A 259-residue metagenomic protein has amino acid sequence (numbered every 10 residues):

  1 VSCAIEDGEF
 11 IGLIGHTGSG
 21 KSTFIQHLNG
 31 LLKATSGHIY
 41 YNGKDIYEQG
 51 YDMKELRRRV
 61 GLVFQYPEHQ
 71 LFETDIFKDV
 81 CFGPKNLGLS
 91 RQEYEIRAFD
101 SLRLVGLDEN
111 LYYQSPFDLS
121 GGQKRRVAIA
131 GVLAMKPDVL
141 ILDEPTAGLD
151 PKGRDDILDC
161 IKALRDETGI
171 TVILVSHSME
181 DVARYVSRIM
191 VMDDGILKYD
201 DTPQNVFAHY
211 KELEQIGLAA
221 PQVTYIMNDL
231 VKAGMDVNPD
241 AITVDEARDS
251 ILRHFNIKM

Functional and structural regions predicted by a protein language model:
N29: Helix-to-loop junction immediately C-terminal to a conserved catalytic motif
G37-E48, L56: Conserved ABC transporter NBD signature motif
Q92-N110: Conserved ABC ATPase "signature" region
S115-L119, Q123: Conserved ABC ATPase signature
K136: Conserved catalytic motifs of ABC-family nucleotide-binding domains
L140-D143: Catalytic Walker B motif of ABC-type/P-loop ATPase nucleotide-binding domains
D194-G195: Conserved ABC ATPase "signature" C-loop
